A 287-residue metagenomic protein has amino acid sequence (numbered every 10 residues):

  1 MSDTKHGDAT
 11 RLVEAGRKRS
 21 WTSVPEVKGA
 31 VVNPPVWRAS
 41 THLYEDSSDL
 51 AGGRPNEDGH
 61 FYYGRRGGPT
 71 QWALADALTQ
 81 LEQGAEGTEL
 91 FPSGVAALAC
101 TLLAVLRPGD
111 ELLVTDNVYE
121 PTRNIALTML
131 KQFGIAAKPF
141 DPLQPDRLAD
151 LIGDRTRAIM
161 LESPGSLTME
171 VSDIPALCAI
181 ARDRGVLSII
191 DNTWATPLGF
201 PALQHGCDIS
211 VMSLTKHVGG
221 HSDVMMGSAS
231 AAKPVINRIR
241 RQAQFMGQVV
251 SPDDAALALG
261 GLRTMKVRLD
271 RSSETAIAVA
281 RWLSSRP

Functional and structural regions predicted by a protein language model:
M1-D58: N-terminal glycine-rich, Lys/His-bearing helix-loop that initiates the first secondary-structure elements of many
S2-T4, L12, K18-V27, G87-S284: Conserved PLP-enzyme active-site core in the AAT-like
T41-A96, T122, A126-T128: Conserved N-terminal alpha-helix of the aminotransferase class I/II PLP-enzyme fold
